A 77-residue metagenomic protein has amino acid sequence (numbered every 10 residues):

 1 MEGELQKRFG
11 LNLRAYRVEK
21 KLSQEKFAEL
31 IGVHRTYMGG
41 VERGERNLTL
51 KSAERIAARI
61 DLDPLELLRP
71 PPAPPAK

Functional and structural regions predicted by a protein language model:
M1-E19: A short, Lys/Arg-rich alpha-helix, primarily the initiator
G3, A58, L68-K77: Short, charged recognition helix plus adjacent turn of helix-turn-helix-like nucleic-acid-binding domains
V18, E29, A58: Alpha-helical residues within the helix-turn-helix
V18, G32, R43, P72: Residue-level detection of the helix-turn-helix DNA-binding "recognition helix"
K21-G40: Short alpha-helical DNA-recognition segment
K51-E66: DNA major-groove recognition helix of helix-turn-helix/homeodomain DNA-binding modules
